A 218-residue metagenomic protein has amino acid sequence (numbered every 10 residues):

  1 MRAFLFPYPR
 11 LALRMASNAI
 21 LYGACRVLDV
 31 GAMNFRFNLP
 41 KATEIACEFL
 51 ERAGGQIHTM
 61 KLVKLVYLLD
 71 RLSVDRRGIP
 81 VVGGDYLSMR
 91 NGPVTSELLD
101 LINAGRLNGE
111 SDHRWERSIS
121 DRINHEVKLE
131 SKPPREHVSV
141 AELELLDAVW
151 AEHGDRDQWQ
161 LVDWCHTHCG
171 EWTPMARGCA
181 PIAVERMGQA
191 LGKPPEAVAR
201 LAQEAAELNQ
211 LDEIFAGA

Functional and structural regions predicted by a protein language model:
M1-R2, L211: N-terminal leader/targeting signatures
F4-Y8, Y22: Aromatic (phenylalanine/tyrosine) cluster motif
M15-A218: Domain-edge interaction signal
